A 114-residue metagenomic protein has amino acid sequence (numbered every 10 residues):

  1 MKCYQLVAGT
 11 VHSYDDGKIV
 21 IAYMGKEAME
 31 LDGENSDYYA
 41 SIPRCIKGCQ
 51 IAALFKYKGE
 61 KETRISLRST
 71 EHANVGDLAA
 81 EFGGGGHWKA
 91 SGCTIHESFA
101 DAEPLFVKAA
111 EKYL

Functional and structural regions predicted by a protein language model:
M1-E81, G86-L114: Hydrophobic helix-and-loop "lid/oligomerization" segment in the mid-to-C-terminal part of catalytic domains
